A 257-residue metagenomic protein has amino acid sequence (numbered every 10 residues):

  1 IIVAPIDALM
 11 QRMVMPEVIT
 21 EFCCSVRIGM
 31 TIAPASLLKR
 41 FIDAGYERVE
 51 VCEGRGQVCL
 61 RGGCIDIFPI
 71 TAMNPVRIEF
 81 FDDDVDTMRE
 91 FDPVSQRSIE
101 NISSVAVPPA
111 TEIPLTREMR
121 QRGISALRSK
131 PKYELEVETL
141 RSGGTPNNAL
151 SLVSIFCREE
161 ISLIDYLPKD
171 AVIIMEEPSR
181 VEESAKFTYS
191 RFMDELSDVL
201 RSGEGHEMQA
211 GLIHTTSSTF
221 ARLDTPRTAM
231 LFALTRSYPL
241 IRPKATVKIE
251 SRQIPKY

Functional and structural regions predicted by a protein language model:
I1-Y257: ASCE RecA-like P-loop NTPase motor cores that couple ATP hydrolysis to mechanical translocation on nucleic acids
